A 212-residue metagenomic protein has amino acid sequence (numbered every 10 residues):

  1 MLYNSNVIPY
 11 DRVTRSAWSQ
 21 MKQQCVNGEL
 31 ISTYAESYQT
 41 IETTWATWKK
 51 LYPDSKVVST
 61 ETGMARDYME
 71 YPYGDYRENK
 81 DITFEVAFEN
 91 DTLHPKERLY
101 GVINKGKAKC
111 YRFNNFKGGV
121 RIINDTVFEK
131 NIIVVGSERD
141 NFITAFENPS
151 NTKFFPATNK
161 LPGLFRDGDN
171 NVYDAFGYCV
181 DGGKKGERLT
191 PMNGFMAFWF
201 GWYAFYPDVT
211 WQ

Functional and structural regions predicted by a protein language model:
M1-Q212: Mid-to-C-terminal functional-domain signal that highlights helix-capping/loop sites within ligand-binding modules
